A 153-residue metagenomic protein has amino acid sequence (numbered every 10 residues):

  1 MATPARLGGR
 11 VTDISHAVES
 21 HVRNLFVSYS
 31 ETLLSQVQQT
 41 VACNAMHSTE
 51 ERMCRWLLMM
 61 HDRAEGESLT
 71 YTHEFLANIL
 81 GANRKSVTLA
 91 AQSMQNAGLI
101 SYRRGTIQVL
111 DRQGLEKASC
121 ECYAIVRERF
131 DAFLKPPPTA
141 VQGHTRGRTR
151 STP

Functional and structural regions predicted by a protein language model:
M1-D13: DNA-contacting interfaces and partner/effector-binding or oligomerization modules in DNA-centric proteins
A5, S20, C43, C120-C122 (+1 more regions): Functionally engaged cysteine thiol sites
A5-L7, E51, L69, Q108: Residues that recognize and position ribonucleotide moieties
G9-R10, S20, E31, R112: Alpha-helix N-cap/helix-start capping motif
D13-S15, L115: A generic structural signal for nonpolar/aromatic side chains embedded in well-ordered alpha-helices
S15-G81: Polybasic "coupling" helices that flank or enter modular domains
M59-P153: Phosphate-/nucleic-acid-contacting segments
